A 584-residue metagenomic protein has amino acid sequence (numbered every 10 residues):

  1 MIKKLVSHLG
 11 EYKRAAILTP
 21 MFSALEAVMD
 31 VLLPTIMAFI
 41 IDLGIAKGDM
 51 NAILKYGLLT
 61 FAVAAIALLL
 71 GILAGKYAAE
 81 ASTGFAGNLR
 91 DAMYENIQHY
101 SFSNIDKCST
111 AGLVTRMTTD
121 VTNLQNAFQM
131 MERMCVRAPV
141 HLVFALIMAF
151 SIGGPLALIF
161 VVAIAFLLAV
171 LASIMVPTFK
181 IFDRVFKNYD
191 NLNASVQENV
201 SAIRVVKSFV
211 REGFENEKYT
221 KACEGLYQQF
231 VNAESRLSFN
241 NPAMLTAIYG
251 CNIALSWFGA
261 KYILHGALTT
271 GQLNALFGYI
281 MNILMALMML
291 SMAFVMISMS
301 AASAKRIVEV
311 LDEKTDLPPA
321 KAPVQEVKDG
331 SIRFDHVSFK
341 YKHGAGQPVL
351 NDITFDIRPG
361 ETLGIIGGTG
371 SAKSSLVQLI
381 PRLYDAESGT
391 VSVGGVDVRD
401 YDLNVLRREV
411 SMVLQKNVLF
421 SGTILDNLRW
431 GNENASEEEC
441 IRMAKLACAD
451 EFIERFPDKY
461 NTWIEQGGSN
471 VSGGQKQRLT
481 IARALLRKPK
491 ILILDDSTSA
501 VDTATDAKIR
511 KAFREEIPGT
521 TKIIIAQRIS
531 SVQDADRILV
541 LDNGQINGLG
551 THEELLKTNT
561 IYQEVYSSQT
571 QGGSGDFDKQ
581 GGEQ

Functional and structural regions predicted by a protein language model:
M1-E11, L113: A short amphipathic helical element positioned immediately N-terminal to and/or at the very start of a transmembrane
G10, A16-L73, Y77, F150-P155 (+1 more regions): Transmembrane helix-loop-helix hairpins at lipid-water interfaces of multipass membrane proteins, especially the type-1
E11-R14, H99-S103, T119-E132, V136 (+6 more regions): An intracellular "coupling" helix at the cytosolic face of ABC transporter transmembrane type-1 domains
M21, L25, M29-L33, L70 (+5 more regions): Hydrophobic alpha-helical transmembrane segments of ABC transporter permease domains
M21-F22, M29-D42, V63-T110, V114 (+12 more regions): Juxtamembrane helix-loop junctions of ABC transporter transmembrane domains
D49-I53, M148-A165, N232-R306, V310-L311: Helix-loop-helix
E326-Q584: ABC-type nucleotide-binding domain
